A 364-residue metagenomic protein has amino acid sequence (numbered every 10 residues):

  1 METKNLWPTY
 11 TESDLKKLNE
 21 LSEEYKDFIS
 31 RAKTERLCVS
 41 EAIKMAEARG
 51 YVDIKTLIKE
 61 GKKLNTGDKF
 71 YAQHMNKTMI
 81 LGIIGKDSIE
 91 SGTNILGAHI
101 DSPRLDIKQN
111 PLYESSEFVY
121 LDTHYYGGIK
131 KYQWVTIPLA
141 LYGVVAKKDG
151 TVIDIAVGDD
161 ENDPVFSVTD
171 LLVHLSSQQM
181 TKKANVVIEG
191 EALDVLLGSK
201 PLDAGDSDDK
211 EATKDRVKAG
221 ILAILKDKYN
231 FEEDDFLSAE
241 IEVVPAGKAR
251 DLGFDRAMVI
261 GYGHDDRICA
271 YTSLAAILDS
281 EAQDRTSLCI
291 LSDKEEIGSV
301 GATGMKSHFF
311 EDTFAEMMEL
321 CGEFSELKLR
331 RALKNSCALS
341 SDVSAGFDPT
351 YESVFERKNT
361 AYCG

Functional and structural regions predicted by a protein language model:
M1-G364: N-terminal hydrophobic/helix-forming segments and targeting peptides
